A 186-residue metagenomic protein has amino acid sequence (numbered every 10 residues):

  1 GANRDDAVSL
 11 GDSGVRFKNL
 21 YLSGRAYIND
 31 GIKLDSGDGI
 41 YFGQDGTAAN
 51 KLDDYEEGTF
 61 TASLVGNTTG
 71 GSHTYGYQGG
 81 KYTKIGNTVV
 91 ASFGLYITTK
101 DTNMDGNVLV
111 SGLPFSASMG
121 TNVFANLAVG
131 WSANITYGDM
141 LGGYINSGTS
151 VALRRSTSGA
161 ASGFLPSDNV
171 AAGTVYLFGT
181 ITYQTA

Functional and structural regions predicted by a protein language model:
G1-V65, T69-G70, S92, T99-D101: Intrinsic low-complexity, repeat-rich intrinsically disordered segments enriched in small/flexible residues
K18-N19, K51, T88, G112 (+1 more regions): Generic detector of isolated residues embedded in canonical secondary-structure elements
A26, V89, T149-A152: Hydrophobic residues embedded in beta-strands of well-ordered beta-sheets
L34, K84, I145-N146: Generic beta-strand structural signal
G43-D45, T74-G79, G94-A186: Extracellular jelly-roll beta-sandwich "head" domains, especially the C-terminal globular C1q domain
G79-G86: Short, conserved, surface-exposed binding loops centered on an aromatic residue
G86-L95: Carbohydrate-binding surface patches
